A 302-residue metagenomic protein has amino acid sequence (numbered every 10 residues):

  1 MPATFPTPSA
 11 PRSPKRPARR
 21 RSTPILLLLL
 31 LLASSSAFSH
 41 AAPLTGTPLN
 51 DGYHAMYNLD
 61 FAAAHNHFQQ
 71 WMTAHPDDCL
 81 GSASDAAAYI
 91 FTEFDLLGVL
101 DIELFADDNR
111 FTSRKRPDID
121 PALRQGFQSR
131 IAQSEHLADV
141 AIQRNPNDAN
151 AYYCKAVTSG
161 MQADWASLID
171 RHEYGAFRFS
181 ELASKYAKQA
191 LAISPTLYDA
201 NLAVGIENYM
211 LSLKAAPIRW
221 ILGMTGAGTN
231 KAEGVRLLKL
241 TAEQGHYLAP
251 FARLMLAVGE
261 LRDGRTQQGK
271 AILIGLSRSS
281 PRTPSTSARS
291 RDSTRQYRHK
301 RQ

Functional and structural regions predicted by a protein language model:
M1-R20: N-terminal secretory signal peptides that target proteins for export/translocation
P24-S36: Bacterial N-terminal signal peptides
A37-P43: Boundary at the C-terminal end of the N-terminal hydrophobic targeting segment
P43-F68, D77, A88-N147, C154-T196 (+2 more regions): Short coil/linker segments at helix-helix boundaries
P48, S82, Y152, N201 (+2 more regions): Canonical tetratricopeptide repeat
W71-H75, M224-G228, A242-G245, G275-P281: Solenoid-like repeat scaffolds
V258-R301: A cross-kingdom marker for long, charged
